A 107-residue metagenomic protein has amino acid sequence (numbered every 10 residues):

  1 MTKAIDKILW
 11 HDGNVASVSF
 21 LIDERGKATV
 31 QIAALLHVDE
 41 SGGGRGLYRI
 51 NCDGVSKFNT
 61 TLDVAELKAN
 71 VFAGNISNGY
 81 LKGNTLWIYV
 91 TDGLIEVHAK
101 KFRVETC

Functional and structural regions predicted by a protein language model:
M1-C107: Surface-exposed, interaction-prone regions used to assemble/regulate multi-protein complexes
